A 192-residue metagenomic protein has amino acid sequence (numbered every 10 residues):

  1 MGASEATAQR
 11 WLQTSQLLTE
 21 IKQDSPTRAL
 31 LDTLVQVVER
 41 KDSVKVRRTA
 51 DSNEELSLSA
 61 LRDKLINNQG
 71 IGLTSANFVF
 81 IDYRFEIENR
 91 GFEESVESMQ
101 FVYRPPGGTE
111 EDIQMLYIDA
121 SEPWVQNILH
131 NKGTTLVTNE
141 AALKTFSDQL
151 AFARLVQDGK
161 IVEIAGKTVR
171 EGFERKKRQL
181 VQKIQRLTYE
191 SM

Functional and structural regions predicted by a protein language model:
M1-E88, P106, A120-M192: A domain-level signal for the mature, folded cores of soluble proteins
T74-F78, E93-S98, I113-M115: Extracytoplasmic
N89-F92, G108-E110: Solvent-exposed, non-transmembrane alpha-helical starts
E110-S121: Short amphipathic beta-strand/extended segments with alternating polar/hydrophobic composition
